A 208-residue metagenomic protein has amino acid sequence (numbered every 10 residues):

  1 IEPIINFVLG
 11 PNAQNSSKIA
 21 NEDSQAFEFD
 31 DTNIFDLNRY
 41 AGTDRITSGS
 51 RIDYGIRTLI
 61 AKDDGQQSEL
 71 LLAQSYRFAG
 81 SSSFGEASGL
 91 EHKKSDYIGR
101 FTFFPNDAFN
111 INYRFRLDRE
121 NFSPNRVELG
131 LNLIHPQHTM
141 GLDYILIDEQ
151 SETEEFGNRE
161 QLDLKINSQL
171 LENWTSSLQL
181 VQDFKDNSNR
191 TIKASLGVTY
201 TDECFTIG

Functional and structural regions predicted by a protein language model:
I1-G208: Outer-membrane beta-barrel translocator/pore domains, especially the C-terminal barrels of Gram-negative outer-membrane
